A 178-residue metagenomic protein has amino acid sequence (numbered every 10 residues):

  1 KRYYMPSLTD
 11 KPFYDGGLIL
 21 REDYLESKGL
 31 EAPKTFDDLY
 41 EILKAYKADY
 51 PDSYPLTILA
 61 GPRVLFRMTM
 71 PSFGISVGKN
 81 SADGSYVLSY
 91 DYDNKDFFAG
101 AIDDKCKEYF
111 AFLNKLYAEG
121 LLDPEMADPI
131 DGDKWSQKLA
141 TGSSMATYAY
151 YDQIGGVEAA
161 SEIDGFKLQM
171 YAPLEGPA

Functional and structural regions predicted by a protein language model:
K1-A178: Extracytoplasmic/secretory soluble proteins
